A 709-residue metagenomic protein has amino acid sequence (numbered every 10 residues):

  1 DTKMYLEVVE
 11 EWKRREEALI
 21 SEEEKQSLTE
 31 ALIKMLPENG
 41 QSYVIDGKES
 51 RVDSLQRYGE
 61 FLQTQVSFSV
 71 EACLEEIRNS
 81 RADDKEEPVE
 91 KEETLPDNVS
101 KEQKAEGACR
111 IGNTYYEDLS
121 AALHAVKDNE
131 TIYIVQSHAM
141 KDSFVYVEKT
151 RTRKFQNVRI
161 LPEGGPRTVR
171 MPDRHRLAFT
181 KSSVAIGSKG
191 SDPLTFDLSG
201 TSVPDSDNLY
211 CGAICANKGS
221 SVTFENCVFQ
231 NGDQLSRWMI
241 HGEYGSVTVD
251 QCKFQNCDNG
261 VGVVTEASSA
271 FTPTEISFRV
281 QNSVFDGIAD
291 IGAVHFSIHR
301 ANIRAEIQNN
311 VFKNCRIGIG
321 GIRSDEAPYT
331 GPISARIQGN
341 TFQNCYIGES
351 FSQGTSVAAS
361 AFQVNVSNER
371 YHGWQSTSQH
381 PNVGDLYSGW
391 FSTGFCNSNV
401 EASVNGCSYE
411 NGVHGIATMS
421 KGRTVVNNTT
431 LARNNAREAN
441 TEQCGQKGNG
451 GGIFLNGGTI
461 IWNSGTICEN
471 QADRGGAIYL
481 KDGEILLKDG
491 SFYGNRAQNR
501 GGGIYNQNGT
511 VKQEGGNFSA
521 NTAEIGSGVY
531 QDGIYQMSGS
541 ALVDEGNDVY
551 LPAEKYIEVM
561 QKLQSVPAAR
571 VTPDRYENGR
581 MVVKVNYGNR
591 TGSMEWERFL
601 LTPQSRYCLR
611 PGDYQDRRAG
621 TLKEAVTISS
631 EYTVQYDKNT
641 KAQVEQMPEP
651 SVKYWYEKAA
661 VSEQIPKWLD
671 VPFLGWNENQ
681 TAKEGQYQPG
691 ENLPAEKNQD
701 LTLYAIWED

Functional and structural regions predicted by a protein language model:
M4-H124, N368-T393, V400, G406-C407 (+3 more regions): Extracellular/surface-exposed low-complexity segments
L119-V126, M140-R153, H175, Y535-S540 (+1 more regions): Short, T/G/N/S-enriched strand-turn elements that build extracellular solenoid repeat scaffolds
D128, M140-E163, T168-P193, D197-T223 (+12 more regions): Extracellular beta-strand-rich solenoid/capping regions of secreted or surface-exposed proteins that bind or remodel
Y133, R159-L161, R170, A178 (+29 more regions): Extracellular beta-strand solenoid repeats
D142-V145, G165-P166, P172-L177, L198-C211 (+15 more regions): Short glycine/acidic-rich loop motifs that flank beta-strands on beta-rich extracellular proteins
K181-V184, G219-S220, G245, S269 (+19 more regions): Small-residue (G/S/T/A) turn/hinge positions that recur once per unit in extracellular repeat modules
I628-D709: Secondary-structure capping and domain/repeat boundary segments
